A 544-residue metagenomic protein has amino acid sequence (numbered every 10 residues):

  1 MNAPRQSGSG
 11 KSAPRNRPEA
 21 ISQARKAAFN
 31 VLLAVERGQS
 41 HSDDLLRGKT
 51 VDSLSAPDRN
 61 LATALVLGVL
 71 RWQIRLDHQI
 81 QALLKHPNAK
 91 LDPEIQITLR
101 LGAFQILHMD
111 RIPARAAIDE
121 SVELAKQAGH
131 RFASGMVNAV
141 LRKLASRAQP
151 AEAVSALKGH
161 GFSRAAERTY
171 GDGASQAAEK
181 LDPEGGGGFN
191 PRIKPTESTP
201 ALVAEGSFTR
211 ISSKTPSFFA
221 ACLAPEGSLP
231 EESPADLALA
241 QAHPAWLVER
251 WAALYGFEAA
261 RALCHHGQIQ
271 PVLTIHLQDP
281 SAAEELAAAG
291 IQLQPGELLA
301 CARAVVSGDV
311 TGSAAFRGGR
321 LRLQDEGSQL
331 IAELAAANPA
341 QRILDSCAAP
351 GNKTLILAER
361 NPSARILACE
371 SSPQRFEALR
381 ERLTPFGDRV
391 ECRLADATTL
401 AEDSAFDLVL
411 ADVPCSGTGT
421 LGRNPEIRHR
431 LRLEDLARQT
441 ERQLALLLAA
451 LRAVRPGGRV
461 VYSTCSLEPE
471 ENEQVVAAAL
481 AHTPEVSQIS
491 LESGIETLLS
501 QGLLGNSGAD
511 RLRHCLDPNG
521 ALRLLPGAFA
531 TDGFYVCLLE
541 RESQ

Functional and structural regions predicted by a protein language model:
M1-Q176, K180-D182, F189-Q544: S-adenosylmethionine
